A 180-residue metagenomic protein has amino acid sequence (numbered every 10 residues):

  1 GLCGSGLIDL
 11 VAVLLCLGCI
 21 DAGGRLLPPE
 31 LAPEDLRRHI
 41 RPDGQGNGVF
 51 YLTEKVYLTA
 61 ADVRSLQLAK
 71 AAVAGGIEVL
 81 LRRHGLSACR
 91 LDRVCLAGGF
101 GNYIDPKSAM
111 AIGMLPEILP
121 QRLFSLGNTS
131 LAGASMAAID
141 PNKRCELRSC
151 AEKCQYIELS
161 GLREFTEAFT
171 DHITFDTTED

Functional and structural regions predicted by a protein language model:
G1-D180: Helical "lid/coupling" subdomains associated with nucleotide-phosphate turnover
